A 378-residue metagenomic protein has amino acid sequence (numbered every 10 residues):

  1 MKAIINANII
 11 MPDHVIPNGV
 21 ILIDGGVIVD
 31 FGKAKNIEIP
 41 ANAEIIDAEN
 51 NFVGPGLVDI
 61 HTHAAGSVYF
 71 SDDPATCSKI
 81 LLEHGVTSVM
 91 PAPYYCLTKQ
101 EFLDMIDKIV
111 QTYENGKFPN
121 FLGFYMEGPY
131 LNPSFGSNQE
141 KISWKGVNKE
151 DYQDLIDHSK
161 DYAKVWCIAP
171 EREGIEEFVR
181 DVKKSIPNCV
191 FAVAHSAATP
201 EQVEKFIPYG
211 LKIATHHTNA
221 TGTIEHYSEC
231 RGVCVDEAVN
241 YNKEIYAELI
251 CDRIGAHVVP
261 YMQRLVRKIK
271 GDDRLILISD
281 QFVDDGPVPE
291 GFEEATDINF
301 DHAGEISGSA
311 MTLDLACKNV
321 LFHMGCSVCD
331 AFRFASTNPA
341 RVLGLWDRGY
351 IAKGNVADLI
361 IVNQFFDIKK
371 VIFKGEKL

Functional and structural regions predicted by a protein language model:
M1-A3, I9-V53: Histidine-rich, glycine-flanked metal-binding segment
E49-M105: Metal-associated gating/positioning segment near the N- to mid-region
N50, M126, A214, V320 (+1 more regions): Conserved, mostly hydrophobic/aromatic
G56, I80-M90, P133-K160, K205-Y246 (+2 more regions): Active-site gating loops and adjacent loop-to-helix segments of metal-dependent hydrolytic enzymes
I60-D72, N138-K145, V190-A194: Active-site mouth loops of central-metabolism enzymes
D72-T76, D104-I109, N148-E150, S228-C234 (+1 more regions): Charged helix-capping and loop-helix junction motifs
D157-D285: Active-site core of metal-dependent hydrolases
C234-E248, K268-V362: His/Asp/Glu-enriched, well-ordered alpha-helical/loop segment that forms or immediately abuts the divalent-metal
